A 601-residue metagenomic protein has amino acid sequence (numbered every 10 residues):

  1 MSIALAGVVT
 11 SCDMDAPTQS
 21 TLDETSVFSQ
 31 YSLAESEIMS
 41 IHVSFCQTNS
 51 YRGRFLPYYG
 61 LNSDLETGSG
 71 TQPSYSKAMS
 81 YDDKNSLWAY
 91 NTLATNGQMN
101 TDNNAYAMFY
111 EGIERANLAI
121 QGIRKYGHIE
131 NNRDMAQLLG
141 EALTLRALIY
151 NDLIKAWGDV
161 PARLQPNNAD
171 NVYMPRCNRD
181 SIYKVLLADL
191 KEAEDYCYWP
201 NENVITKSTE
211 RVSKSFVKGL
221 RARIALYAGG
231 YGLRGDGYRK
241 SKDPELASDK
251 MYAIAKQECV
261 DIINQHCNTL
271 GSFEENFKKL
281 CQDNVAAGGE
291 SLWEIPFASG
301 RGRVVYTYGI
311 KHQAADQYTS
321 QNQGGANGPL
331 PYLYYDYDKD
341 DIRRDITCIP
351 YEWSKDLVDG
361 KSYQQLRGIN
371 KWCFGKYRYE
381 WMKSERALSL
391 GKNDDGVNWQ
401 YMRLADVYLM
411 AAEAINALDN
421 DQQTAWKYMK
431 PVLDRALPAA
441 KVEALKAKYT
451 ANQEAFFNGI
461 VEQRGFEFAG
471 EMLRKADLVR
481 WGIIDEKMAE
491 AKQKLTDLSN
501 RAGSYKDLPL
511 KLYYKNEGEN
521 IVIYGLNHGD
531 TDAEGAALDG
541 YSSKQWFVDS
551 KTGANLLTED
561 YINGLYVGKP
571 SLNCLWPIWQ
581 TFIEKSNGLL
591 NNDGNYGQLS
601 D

Functional and structural regions predicted by a protein language model:
M1-S20, D477-R480: Bacterial Sec-dependent N-terminal signal peptides
C12-M14, F109-G112, L187, S208 (+2 more regions): Long, intrinsically disordered, low-complexity segments
D13-Y81, V160, Y183, L187 (+4 more regions): An aromatic- and glycine-enriched ligand-binding surface/loop that stacks and positions planar moieties
Q30-Y31, E35-S36, V43-N49, Y75-W157 (+7 more regions): Conserved, well-structured interaction surfaces
N91-N96, I342-K430, W579-D601: C-terminal substrate/ligand-recognition segments
